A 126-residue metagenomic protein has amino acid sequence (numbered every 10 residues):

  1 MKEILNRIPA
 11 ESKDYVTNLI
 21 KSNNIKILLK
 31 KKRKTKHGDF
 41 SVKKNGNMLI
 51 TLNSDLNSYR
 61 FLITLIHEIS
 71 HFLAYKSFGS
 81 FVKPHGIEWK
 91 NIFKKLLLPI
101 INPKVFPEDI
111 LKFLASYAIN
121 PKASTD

Functional and structural regions predicted by a protein language model:
K2-S41, L49, D55, G79-D126: Metalloprotease/metallohydrolase-associated module, dominated by Zn2+-dependent proteases
N45: Charged, often glycine-rich, active-site loop that binds/positions anionic groups
S54-L62: Secondary-structure capping and boundary motifs in well-ordered enzyme cores
L62-T64, I101-N102: Short, conserved acidic/polar surface loops in the N-terminal third of protein domains
I63-K76: Active-site recognition of the HExxH zinc-binding catalytic motif
